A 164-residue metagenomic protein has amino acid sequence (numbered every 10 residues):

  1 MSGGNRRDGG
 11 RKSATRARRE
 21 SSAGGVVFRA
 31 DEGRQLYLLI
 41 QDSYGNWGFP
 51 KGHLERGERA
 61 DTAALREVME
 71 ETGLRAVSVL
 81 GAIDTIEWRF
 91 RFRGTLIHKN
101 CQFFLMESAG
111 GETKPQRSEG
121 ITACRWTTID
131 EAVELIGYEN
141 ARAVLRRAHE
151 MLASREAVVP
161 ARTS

Functional and structural regions predicted by a protein language model:
S2-F49: N-terminal strand-loop-strand
G9-G10, A14-T15, R19, E32 (+5 more regions): Sequence-pattern detector for short linear motifs and compositional/periodic biases rather than a specific fold
T15, I40, G57, R89 (+2 more regions): Residue-level signature of transmembrane alpha-helix interfaces in integral membrane proteins
A30, A82, I86, I97 (+3 more regions): Residue-level signal for alpha-helical context at structural boundaries
L54-A143: Unchanged
E134-S164: Charged phosphate-binding loop/patch that engages nucleotide di/tri-phosphates or the phosphate backbone of nucleic
